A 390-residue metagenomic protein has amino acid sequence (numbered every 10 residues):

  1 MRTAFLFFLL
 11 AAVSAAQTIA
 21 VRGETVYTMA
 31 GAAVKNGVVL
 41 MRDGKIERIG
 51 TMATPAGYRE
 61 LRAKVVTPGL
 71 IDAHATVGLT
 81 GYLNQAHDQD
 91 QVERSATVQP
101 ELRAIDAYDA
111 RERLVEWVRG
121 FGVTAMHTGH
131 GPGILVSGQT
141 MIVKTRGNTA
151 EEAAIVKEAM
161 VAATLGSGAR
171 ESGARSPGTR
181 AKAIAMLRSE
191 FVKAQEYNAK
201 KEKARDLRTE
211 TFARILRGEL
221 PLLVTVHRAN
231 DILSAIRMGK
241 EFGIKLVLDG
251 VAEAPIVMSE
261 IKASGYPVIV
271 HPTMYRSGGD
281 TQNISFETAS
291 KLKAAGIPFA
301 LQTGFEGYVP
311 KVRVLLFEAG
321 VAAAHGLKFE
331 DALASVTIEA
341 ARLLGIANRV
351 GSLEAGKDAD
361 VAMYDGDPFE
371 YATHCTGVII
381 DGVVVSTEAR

Functional and structural regions predicted by a protein language model:
T3-S14: Sec-dependent N-terminal signal peptides
I19-V21, A53-I105: Replace "His-x-His-based motif
E24, V39, G44, A63 (+10 more regions): Divalent metal-coordination and catalytic microenvironments
E24-Y27, E354-R390: C-terminal cap of metal-dependent C-N hydrolases
V26, A30-G69, N84: Histidine-rich, glycine-flanked metal-binding segment
Y82-L83, Q89-S95, P100-L102, P221 (+3 more regions): His/Asp/Glu-enriched, well-ordered alpha-helical/loop segment that forms or immediately abuts the divalent-metal
Y108-L114, R119-L246: Polyanionic/metal-chelating signatures
L223-H227, K245-A254, T273-G278: Catalytic beta/alpha-barrel core
